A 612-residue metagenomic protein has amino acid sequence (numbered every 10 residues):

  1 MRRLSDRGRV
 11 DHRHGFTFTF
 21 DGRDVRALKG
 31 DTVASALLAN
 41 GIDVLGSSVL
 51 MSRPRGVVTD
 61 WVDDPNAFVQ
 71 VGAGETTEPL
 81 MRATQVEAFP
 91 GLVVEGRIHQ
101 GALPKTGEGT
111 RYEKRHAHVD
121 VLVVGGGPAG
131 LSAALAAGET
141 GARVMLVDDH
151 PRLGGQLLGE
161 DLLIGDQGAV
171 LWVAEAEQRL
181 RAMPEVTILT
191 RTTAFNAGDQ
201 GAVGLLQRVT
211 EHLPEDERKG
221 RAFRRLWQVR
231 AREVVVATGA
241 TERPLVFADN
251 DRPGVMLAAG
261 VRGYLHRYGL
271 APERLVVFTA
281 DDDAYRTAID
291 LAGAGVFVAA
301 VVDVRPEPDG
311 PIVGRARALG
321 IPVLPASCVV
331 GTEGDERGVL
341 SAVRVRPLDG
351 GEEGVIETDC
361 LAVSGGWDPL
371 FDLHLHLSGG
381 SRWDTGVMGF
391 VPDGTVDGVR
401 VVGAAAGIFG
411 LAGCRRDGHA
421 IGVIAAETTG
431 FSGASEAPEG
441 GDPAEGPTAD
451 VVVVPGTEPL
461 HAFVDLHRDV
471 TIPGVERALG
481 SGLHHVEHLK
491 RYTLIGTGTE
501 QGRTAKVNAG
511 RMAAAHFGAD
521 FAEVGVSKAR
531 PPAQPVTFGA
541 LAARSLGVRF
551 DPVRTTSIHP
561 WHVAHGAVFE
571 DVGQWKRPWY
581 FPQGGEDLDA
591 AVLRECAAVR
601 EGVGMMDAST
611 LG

Functional and structural regions predicted by a protein language model:
M1-V553, S557: Residues forming the flavin
L4-D6, V599-G602: Short secondary-structure capping/turn segments at boundaries of alpha-helices and beta-strands
L157, G407, K576-R577, T610: Short hydrophobic/aromatic residue motifs in ordered secondary structure
W172, Q178, F569-D571, G612: Extended, polar/acidic
D551-V599, M605: N- or domain-start disorder-to-order transition segments that initiate the globular core
G604-G612: Short glycine-/aliphatic-rich beta-strand segments at the starts of folded cytosolic domains
